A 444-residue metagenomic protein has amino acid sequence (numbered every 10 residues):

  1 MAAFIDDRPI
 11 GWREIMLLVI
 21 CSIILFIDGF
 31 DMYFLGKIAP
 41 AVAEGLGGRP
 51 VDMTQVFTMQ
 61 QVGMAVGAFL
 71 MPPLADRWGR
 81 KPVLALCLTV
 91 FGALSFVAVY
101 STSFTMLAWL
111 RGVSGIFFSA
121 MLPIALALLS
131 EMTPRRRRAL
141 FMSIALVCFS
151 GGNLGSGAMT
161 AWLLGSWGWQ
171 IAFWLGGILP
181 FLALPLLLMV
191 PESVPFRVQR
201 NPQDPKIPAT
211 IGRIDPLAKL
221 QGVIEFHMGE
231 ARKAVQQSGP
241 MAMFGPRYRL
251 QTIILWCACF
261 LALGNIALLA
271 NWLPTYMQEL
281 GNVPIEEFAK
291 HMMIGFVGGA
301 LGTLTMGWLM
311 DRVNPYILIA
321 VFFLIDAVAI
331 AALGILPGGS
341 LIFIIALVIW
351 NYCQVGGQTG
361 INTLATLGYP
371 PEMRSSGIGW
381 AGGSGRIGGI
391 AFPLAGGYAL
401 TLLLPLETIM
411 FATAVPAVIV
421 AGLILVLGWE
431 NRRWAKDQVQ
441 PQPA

Functional and structural regions predicted by a protein language model:
M1-D7, M189-R247, D437-A444: Intracellular cytosolic loops and amphipathic helices of Major Facilitator Superfamily
M1-F30: Cytosolic juxtamembrane N-terminal segment immediately preceding the first transmembrane helix of multi-pass
L35-G36, F244-T303: Extracytoplasmic gate region of multi-pass secondary transporters
G47, G79, Y100-M106, F117 (+4 more regions): Helix-breaking motifs and short loop linkers at transmembrane-helix boundaries and internal kinks in secondary membrane
V66-F104: Conserved MFS/SLC helix-loop-helix module at the cytosolic interface between two early adjacent transmembrane helices
L110-V147: Cytoplasmic helix-loop-helix junction between adjacent transmembrane helices in 12-TM secondary transporters
A139-G165, L179-P180, G382-F392: Glycine-rich segments within core transmembrane alpha-helices of 12-TM secondary carriers
G165-G177, L400-P416: A membrane-interface helix-boundary motif in multi-pass transporters
